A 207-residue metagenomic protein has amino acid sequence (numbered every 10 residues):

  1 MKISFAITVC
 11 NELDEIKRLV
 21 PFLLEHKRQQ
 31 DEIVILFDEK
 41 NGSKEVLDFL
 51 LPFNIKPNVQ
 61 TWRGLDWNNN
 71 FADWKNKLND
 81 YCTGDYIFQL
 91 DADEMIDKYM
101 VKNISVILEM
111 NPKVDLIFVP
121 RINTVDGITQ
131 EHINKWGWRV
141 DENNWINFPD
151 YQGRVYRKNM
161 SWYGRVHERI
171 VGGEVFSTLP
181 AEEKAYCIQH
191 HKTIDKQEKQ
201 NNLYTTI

Functional and structural regions predicted by a protein language model:
M1-E25: N-proximal low-complexity "stem/linker" segments adjacent to membrane-targeting elements
K2-F5, D31-I35, V114-I117: Hydrophobic beta-strand segments of well-ordered beta-sheets in folded domains
P21-G64: Acidic donor-binding segment of Leloir-type glycosyltransferases
E25, D80-Y81: Solvent-exposed polar/charged
D38, L90-D91: Active-site acidic Asp-centered loop
N69-N79, M95-I207: Catalytic-site signature of metal-activated, phosphate-bearing donor transferases, centered on the GT-A/GT-A-like
I87: Short aromatic/hydrophobic "clamp" motif used to bind/position activated sugar donors
